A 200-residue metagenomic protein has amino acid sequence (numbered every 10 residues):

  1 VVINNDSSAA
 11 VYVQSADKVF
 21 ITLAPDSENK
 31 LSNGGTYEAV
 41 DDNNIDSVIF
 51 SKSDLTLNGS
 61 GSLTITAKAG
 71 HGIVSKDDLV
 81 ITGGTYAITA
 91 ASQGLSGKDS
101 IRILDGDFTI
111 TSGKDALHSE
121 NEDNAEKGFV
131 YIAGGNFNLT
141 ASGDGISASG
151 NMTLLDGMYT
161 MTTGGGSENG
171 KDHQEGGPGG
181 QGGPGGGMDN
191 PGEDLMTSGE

Functional and structural regions predicted by a protein language model:
V1-E200: A composition-driven surface/loop motif
